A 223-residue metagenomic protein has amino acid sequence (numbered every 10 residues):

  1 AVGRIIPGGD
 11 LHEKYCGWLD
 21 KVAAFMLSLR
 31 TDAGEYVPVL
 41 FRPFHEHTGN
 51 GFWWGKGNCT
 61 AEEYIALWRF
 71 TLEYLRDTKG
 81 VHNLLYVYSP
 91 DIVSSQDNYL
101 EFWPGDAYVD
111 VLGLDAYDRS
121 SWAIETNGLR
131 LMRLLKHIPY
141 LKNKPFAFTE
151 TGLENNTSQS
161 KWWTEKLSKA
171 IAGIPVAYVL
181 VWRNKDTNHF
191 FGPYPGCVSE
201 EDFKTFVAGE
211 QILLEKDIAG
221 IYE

Functional and structural regions predicted by a protein language model:
A1-D77, V81-N83: Substrate-binding cleft of extracellular glycoside hydrolase catalytic domains
A24, P90-P104, T126-I138, K161-A170: Alpha-helical scaffolding within the catalytic cores of extracellular/periplasmic polymer-degrading hydrolases
T31-L40, K79-Y86, A107-V111, L141-A147 (+1 more regions): Loop/turn elements at helix/coil->beta-strand transitions in domains of secreted/extracellular proteins
R42-F44, W68-D97, K144-N156, V181-N184: Aromatic-lined carbohydrate-recognition surfaces of secreted/lumenal glycan-active proteins
N50-W53, S95-Y99, S120-I124, N155-S160 (+1 more regions): Extracytoplasmic/secreted cell-surface and envelope-processing proteins
G51-W54, I65, V93, Y108 (+2 more regions): Chitinase-like catalytic core of GlcNAc-active glycosidases
Y99-E125, W182: Aromatic- and acid-rich polysaccharide-binding/catalytic face of secreted or lumenal carbohydrate-active enzymes
K144-E223: Substrate-binding cleft of secreted/luminal carbohydrate-active enzymes
